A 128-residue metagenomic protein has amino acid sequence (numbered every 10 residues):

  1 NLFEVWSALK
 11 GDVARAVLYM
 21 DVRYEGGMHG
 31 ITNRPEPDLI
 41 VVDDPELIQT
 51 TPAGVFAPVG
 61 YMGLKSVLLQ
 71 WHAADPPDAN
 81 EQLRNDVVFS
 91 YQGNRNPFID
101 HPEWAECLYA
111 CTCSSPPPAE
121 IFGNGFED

Functional and structural regions predicted by a protein language model:
N1-P117: Domain-level detector of nuclease and nuclease-like folds in predominantly extracellular/periplasmic contexts
A119-D128: Ser/Thr-rich, Pro/Gly/Ala-heavy low-complexity intrinsically disordered linkers and tails of secreted extracellular
